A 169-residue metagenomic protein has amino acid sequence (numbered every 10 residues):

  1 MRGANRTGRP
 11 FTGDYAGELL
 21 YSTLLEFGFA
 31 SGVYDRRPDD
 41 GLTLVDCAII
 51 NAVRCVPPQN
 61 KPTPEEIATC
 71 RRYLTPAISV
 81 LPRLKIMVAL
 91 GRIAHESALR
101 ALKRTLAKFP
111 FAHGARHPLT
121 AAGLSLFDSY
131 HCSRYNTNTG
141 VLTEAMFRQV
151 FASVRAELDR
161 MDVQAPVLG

Functional and structural regions predicted by a protein language model:
M1-V163: A polyanion-binding, active-site-adjacent surface
